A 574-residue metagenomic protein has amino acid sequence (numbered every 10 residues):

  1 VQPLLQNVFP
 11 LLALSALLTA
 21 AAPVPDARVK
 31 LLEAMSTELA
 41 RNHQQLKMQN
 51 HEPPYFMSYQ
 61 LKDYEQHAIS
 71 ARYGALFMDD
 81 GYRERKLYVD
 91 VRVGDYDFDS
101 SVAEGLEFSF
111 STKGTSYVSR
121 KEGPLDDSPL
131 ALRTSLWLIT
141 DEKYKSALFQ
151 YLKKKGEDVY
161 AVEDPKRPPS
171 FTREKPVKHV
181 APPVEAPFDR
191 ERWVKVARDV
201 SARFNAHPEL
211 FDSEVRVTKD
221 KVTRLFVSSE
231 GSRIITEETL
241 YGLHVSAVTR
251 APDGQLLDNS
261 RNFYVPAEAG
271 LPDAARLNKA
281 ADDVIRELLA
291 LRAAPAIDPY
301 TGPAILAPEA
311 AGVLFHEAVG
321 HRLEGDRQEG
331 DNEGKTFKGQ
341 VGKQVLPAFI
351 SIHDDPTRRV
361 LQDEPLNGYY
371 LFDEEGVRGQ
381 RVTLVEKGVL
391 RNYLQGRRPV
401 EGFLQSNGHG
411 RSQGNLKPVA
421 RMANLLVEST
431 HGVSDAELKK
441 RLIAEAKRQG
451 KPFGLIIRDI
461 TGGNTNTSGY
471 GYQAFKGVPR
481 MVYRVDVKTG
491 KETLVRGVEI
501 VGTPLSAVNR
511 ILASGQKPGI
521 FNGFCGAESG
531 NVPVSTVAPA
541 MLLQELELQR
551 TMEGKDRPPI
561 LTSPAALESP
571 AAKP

Functional and structural regions predicted by a protein language model:
V1-Q6: N-terminal secretory signal peptides that target proteins for export/translocation
N7-T19: Bacterial N-terminal signal peptides
A20-R381, E386-V389, G402, P452 (+6 more regions): Active-site bordering "gate/hinge" segments that shape substrate access to catalytic or cofactor-binding pockets
E237, L394, L494-R496: Short linear motifs in exposed loops
S260-N262, G396-R398, G497-I500: Residue-level structural signal for beta-strand termini and adjacent loop
G368, E428-S506, N522-S529: Hydrophobic alpha-helical bundle architecture
R381-V382, N392, A423-N424, F453-G454 (+1 more regions): Conserved active-site beta-strand-loop modules that form the wall/rim of enzyme catalytic pockets and either contain
R391-E445: C-terminal, non-catalytic macromolecule-binding modules
